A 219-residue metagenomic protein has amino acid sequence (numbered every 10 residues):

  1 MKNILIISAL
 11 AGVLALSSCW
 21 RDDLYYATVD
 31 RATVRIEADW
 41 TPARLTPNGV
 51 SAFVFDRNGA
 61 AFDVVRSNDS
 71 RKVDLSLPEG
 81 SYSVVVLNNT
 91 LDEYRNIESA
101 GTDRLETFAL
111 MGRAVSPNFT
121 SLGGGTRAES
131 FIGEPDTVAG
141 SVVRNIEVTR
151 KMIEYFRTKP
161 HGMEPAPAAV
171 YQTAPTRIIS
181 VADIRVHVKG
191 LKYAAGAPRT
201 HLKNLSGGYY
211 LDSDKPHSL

Functional and structural regions predicted by a protein language model:
K2-A9: Sec-dependent signal peptide recognition, specifically the positively charged N-region followed immediately by
A15-S18: C-terminal motif of bacterial Sec signal peptides marking the signal peptidase cleavage site
W20-D23: Plant-skewed but cross-kingdom recognition/interaction modules and surfaces
Y25-P42, A174-K189: A short, Gly/Thr-enriched small/hydrophobic beta-strand-prone motif that recurs across taxa
P42-P47, G190-G196: A short beta-turn/strand-edge loop motif at beta-sheet boundaries
V50-A100, A194-L219: Tryptophan-paired
D63-T176: Short, low-hydrophobicity acidic/polar segments
